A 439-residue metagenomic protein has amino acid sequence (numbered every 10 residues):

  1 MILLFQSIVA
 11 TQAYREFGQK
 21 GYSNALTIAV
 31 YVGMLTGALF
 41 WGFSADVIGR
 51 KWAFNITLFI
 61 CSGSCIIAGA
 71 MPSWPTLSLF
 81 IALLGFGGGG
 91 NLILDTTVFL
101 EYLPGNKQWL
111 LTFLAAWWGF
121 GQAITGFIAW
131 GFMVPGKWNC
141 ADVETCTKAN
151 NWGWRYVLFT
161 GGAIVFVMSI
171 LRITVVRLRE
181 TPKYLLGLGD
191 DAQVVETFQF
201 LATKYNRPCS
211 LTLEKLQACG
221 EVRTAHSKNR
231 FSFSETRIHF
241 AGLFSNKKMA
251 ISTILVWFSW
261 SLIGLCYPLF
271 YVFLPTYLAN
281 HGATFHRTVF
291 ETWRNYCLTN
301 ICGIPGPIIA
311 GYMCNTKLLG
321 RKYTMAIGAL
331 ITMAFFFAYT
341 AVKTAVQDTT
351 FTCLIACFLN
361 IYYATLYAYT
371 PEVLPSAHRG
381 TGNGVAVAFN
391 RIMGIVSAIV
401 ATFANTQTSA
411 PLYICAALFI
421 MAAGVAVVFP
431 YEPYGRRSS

Functional and structural regions predicted by a protein language model:
M1-Q199, S210-S439: Transmembrane-helix signature of 12-pass secondary carriers
K204-S210: Alpha-helix exit/C-cap motif
